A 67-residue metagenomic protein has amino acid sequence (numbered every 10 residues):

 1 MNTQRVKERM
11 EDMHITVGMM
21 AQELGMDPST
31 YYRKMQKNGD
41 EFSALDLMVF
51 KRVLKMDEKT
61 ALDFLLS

Functional and structural regions predicted by a protein language model:
M1-I15, M19, E23: A short, Lys/Arg-rich alpha-helix, primarily the initiator
K7, Y32-R33, L62: Key DNA-contacting residues within the recognition helix of helix-turn-helix
M10, M35-Q36, D46, L65: DNA major-groove recognition helix of helix-turn-helix
T16, S43-D46: Residues that mark the N-terminal boundary/hinge immediately upstream of a DNA-recognition element
M26-D40: Recognition helix of helix-turn-helix/homeodomain-like DNA-binding domains that insert into the DNA major groove
L45-T60: DNA major-groove recognition helix of helix-turn-helix/homeodomain DNA-binding modules
A61-S67: Short amphipathic recognition helices of helix-turn-helix/homeodomain-type DNA-binding modules
